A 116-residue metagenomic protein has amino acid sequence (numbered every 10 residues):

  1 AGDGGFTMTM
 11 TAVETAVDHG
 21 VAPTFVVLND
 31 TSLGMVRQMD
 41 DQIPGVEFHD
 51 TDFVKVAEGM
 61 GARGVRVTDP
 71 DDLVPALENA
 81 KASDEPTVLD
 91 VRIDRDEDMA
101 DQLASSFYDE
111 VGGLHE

Functional and structural regions predicted by a protein language model:
A1-E116: Thiamine diphosphate
